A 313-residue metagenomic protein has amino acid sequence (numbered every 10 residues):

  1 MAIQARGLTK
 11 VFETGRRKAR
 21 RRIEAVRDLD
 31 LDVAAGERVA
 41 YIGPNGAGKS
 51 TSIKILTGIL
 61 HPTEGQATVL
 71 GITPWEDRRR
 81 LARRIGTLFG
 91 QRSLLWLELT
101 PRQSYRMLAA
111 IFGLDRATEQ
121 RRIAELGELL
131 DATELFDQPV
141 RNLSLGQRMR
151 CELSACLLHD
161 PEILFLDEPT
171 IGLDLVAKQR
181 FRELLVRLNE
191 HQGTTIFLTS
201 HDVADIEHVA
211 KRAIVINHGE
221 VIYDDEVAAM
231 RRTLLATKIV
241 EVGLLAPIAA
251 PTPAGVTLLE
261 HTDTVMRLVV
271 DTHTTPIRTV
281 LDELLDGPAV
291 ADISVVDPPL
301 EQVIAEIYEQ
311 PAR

Functional and structural regions predicted by a protein language model:
T57: Helix-to-loop junction immediately C-terminal to a conserved catalytic motif
E98, P139-L143: Conserved ABC ATPase signature
R106, A110, A117-L135: Conserved ABC ATPase "signature" region
D160: Conserved catalytic motifs of ABC-family nucleotide-binding domains
L164-E168: Catalytic Walker B motif of ABC-type/P-loop ATPase nucleotide-binding domains
R182-D271: ABC transporter nucleotide-binding domain
